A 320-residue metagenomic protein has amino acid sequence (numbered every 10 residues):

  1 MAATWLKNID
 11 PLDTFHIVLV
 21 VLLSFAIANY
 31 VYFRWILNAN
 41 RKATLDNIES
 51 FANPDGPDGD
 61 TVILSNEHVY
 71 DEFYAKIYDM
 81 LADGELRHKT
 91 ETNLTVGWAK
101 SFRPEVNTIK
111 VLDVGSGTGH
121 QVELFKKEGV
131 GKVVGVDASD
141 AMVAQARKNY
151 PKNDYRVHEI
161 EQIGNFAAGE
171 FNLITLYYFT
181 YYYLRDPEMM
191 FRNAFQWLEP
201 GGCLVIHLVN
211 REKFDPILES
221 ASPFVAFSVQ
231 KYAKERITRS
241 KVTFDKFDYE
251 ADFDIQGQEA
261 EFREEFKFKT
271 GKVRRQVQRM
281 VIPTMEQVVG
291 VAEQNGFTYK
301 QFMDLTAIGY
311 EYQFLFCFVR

Functional and structural regions predicted by a protein language model:
F33-V106: Conserved class I S-adenosyl-L-methionine
T108-G115: Conserved class I S-adenosyl-L-methionine
T118-I163: Class I SAM-dependent methyltransferase SAM/SAH-binding core
N165-I174: A short acidic, Gly/Pro-enriched loop at the edge of an enzyme's catalytic core that lines a small-molecule cofactor
E188-P200: A short glycine-rich, Lys/Arg-flanked "PGG" loop and its adjoining helix->strand segment in the class I
G201-L208: Conserved beta-strand signature within the Rossmann-like core of class I S-adenosyl-L-methionine
L208-V289: SAM-dependent methyltransferase
V281-R320: C-terminal lobe and adjacent flexible extensions of AdoMet/dcAdoMet transferase-like proteins
